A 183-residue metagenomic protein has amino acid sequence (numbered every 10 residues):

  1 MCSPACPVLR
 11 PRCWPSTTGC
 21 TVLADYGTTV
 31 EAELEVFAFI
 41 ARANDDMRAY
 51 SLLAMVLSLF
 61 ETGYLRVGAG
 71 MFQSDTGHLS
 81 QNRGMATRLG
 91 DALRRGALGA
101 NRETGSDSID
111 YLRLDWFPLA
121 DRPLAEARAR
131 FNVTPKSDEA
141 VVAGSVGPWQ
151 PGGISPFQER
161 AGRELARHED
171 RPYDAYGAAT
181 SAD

Functional and structural regions predicted by a protein language model:
M1-D107: Core of folded catalytic or high-affinity ligand/protein-binding domains in predominantly eukaryotic proteins
G77, N82-D183: C-terminal structured domains
